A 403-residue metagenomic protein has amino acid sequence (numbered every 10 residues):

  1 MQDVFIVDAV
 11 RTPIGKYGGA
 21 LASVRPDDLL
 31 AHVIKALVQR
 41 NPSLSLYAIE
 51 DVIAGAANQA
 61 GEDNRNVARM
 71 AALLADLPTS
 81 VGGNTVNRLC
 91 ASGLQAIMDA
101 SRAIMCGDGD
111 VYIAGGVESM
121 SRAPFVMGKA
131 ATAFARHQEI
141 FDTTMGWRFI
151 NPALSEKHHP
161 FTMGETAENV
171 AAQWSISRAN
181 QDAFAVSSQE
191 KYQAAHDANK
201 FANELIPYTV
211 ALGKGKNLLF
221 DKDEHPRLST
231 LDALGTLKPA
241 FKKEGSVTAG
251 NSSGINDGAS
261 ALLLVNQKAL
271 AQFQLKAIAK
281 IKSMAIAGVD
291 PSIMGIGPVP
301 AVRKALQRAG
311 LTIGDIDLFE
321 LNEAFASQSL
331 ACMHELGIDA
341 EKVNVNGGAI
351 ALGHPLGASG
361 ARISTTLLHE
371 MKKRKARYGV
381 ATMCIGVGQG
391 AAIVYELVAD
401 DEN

Functional and structural regions predicted by a protein language model:
M1-V24, M145, L231-I296, P300 (+5 more regions): Condensing-enzyme catalytic core mediating Claisen C-C bond formation in acyl metabolism
T12, S23, D27-H32, S43 (+3 more regions): N-terminal extracellular/periplasmic Venus flytrap/periplasmic-binding protein-like
A22-Y112, G116-A135, L205-F220, S292-I293 (+1 more regions): Conserved beta-ketoacyl condensing-enzyme motif
V24, A56-Y112, T144-G146, K157-T162 (+4 more regions): Conserved catalytic cysteine-centered active-site region of acyl-thioester-dependent Claisen-condensing enzymes
P26-N41, V67-A71, A96, M163-V170 (+5 more regions): Short, well-ordered amphipathic alpha-helical segments that serve as non-catalytic structural scaffolds within diverse
V86-E118, A171-K200, A261-K268, M333 (+2 more regions): Active-site-proximal alpha-helical scaffold in enzymes
V111-N169: Flexible glycine-/small-residue-enriched beta->alpha junction loops that bind anionic phosphate/pyrophosphate groups
E168, F201-E204, L212, K282-A351: Active-site pocket-lining segment
